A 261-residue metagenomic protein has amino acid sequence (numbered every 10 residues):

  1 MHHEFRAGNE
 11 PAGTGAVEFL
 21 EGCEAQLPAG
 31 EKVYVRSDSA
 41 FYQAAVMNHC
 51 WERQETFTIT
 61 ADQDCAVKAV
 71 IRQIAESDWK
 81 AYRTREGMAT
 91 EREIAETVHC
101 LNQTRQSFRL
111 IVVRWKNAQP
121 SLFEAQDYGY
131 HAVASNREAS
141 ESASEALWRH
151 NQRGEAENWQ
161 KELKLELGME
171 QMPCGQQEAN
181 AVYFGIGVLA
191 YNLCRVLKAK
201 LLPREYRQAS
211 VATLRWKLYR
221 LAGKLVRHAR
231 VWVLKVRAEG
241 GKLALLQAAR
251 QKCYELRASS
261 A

Functional and structural regions predicted by a protein language model:
M1-E4, A44-C50, K68-I74, E145: Short acidic, glycine/serine/threonine-rich loops at helix termini
M1-G30, H131: Electropositive, glycine- and tryptophan-enriched low-complexity nucleic-acid-binding patches
G8, A40-Y42, D62-D64: Active-site beta-loop-alpha junctions enriched in small/polar residues
P28, M47-T56: Short, surface-exposed basic-aromatic patches at helix termini and helix-loop junctions that form
Y34-Y42, F57, V133, G154-L165 (+2 more regions): Short, conserved catalytic/metal-binding motifs centered on acidic residues
T56-L165, Q251-A261: An anionic, glycine-rich sequence signature occurring as long contiguous blocks
A143-L197: Short amphipathic alpha-helical "interface-anchor" segments enriched in bulky aromatics
L193-A261: A short, flexible helix-boundary coil/loop motif
